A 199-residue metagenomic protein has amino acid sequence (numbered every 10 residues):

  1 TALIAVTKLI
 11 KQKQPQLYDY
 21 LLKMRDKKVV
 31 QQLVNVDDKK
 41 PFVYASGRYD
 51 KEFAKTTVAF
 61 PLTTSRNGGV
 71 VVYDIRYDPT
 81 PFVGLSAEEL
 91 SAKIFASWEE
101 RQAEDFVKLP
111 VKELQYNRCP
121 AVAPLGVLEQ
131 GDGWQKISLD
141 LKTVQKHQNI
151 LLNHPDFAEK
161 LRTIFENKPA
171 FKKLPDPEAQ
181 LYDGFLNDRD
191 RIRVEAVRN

Functional and structural regions predicted by a protein language model:
T1-N199: DEDD superfamily 3′-5′ metal-dependent exonuclease/proofreading module
